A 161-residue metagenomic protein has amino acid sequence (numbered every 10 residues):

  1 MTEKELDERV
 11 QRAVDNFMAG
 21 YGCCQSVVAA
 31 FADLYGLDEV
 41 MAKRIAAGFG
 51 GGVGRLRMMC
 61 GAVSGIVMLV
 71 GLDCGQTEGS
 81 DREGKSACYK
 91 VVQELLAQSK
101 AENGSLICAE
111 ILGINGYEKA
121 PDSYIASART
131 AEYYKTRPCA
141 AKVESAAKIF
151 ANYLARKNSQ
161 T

Functional and structural regions predicted by a protein language model:
M1-K4, A30-G48, E118-S123: Acidic-glycine-rich active-site phosphate/pyrophosphate-binding loop
M1-M18: Polybasic, low-complexity association/targeting segments
D15-A19, S26-G36: Long, hydrophobic N-terminal alpha-helical segment
C23, C60, C108: Short cysteine clusters
A29-D33, L69-V70, S80-T161: Amphipathic alpha-helical interface segments
F49-L56: Transmembrane alpha-helix interface/packing and boundary motifs in multi-pass membrane proteins, characterized by
M59-G65: Membrane-inserting effector segments that mediate pore formation, membrane fusion, or transient membrane insertion
G65-G75: DPxDG-like acidic metal-binding loop motif
